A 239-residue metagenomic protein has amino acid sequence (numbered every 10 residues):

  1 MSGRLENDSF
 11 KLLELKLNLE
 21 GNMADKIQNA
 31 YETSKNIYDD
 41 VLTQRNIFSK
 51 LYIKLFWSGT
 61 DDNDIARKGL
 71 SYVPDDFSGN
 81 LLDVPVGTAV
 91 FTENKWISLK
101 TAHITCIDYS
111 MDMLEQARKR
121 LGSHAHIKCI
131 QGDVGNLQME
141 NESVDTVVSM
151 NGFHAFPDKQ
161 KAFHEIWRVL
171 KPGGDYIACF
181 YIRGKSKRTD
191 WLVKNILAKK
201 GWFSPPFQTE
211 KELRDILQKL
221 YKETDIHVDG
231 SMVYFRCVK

Functional and structural regions predicted by a protein language model:
E6-D75, V90-N94, M113-Q116, K194: Conserved class I S-adenosyl-L-methionine
I53, I177-F235: C-terminal alpha-helical "lid/dimerization" subdomain adjacent to the S-adenosyl-L-methionine
V73-D75, S98-L99, L121, L170: A generic alpha-to-beta junction signature in SAM-dependent methyltransferases
N80-N136: Class I SAM-dependent methyltransferase SAM/SAH-binding core
D112, P157-K161: Short N-terminal helix/helix-N-cap motif within the alpha/beta-hydrolase-1
G135-T146: A short acidic, Gly/Pro-enriched loop at the edge of an enzyme's catalytic core that lines a small-molecule cofactor
T146-D158: A short SAM/SAH-binding and catalytic strip from SAM-dependent methyltransferases
Q160-P172: A short glycine-rich, Lys/Arg-flanked "PGG" loop and its adjoining helix->strand segment in the class I
